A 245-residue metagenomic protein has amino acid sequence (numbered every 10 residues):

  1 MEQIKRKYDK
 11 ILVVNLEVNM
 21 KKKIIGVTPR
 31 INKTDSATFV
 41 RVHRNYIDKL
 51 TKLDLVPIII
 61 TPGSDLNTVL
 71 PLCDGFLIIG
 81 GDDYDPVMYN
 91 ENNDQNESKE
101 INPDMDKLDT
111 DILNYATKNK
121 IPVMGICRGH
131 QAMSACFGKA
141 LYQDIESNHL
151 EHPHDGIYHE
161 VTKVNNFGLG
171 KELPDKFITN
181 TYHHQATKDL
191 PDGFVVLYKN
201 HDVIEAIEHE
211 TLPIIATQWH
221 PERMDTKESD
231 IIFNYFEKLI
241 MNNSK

Functional and structural regions predicted by a protein language model:
M1-I126, K139-Y142, E146-L173, K188-V195 (+3 more regions): N-terminal beta1-alpha1 cap of cysteine-dependent amidohydrolase-like domains
D111, Q131, Q185: Active-site phosphate/pyrophosphate-handling residues
G125, G129, S134: Gly/Ala-rich beta-loop-alpha elbow adjacent to hydrolase catalytic centers
G129, H183, V203: A generic "binding-loop/recognition-motif" signal
N180-H184, L190: Internal anion-binding site segments
I215-W219: Active-site-proximal beta-strand elements of phosphoester/diester hydrolases
